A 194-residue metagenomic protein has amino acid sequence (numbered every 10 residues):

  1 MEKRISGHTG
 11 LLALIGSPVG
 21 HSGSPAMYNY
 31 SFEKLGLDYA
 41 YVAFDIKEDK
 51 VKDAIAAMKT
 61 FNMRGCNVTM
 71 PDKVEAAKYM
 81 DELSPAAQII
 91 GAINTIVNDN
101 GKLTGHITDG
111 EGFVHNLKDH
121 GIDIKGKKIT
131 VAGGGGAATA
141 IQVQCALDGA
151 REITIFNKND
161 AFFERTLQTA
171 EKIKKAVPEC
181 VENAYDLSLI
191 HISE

Functional and structural regions predicted by a protein language model:
R4-H120: Phosphate/diphosphate ligand-binding glycine-rich loop within oxidoreductases
G7, D123-I124, D148: Short, flexible coil/linker segments at domain boundaries that flank nucleotide/cofactor-interacting
L11, K128, R151-E152: Residues at the starts of beta-strands that form the adenosine-phosphate
G16, I107, G126-A146, N157: Glycine-rich adenosine-cofactor-binding loop
G112-L117, G136-V143, K172: Active-site glycine-rich loop that binds ribose-phosphate moieties when present
A150-I173: NAD(P)-binding Rossmann-fold cofactor-contacting core
K175-L189: Short acidic low-complexity segments
I190-E194: Conserved small/polar residues in nucleotide/adenosyl-binding loops
